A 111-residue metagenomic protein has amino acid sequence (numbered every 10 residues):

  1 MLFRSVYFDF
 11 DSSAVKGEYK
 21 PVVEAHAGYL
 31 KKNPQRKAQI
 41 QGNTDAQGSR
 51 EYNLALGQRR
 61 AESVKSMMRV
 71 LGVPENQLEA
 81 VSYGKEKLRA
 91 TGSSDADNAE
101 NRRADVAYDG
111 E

Functional and structural regions predicted by a protein language model:
M1-L2: Short, small-residue-biased leader/transition segments that mark boundaries at the very start of proteins
D9-V15: Second-shell loop/turn segments in exported
Y19, N53-A61, A99: Short, conserved glycine- and acidic-residue-centered signature motifs in active-site or ligand-binding loops
K31-N33, D97-E100: Extracellular/periplasmic catalytic domains that process cell-envelope and extracellular macromolecules
P34-N43, Q58-R89, R102-E111: A non-catalytic structural micro-motif
G72, D95-N98: Short, exposed beta-strand-loop hairpins at the edges of beta-sheets in extracellular/periplasmic proteins
A90-S94: Short beta-alpha junctions and helix-cap segments that line functional grooves
